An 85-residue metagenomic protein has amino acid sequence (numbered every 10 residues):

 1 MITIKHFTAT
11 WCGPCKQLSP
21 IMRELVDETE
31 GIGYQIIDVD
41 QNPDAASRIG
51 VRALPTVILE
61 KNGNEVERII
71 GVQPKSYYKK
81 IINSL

Functional and structural regions predicted by a protein language model:
M1-L25: Local sequence-structure signature of Cys/Sec-based thiol-disulfide redox active-site neighborhoods
F7, M22-V26, E30-D44: Thiol-based oxidoreductase modules, predominantly thioredoxin-like and allied folds used for disulfide exchange
Q17, D44, P74-Y77: Residue-level recognition of oxygen-bearing side chains
N42, L54, V66: Active-site loop signature of alpha/beta-hydrolase-fold enzymes
A45-I49, I81: CheY-like receiver
I49-I58: Structural micro-motif
L59-L85: Non-catalytic, surface beta->alpha helical segment in thiol-disulfide oxidoreductase systems
